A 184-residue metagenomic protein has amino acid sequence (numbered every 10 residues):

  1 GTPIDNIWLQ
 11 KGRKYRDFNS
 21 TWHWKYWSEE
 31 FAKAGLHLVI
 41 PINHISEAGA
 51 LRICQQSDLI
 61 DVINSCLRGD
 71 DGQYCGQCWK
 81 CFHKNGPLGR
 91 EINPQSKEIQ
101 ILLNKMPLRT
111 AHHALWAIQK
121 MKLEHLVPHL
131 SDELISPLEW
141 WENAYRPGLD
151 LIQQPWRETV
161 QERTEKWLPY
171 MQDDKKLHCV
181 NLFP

Functional and structural regions predicted by a protein language model:
G1-P184: Nucleotide-activated chemistry modules centered on ATP-dependent adenylation/adenylyltransferase
